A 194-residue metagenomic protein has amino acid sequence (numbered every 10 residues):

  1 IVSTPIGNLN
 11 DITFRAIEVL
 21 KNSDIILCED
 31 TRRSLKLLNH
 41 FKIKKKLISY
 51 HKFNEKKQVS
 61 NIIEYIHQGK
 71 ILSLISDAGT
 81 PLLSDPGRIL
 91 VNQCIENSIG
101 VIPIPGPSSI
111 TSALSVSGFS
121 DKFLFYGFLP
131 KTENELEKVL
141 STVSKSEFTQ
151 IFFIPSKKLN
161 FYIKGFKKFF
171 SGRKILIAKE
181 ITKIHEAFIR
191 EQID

Functional and structural regions predicted by a protein language model:
I1-F53: Glycine-rich, flexible N-terminal cofactor/catalytic loop recognition
V2, Q68-S76, F123, F148-F152: Generic beta-sheet signal
I6-L9, D77-P81, S156-K158, I181-K183: Short glycine-rich anion-binding loops that position phosphate/pyrophosphate groups of nucleotides and phosphorylated
L20-I26, S98-I102, T149-Q150: Short active-site oxyanion
S49-K56, L129-E133: Conserved helicase motor
V59-S108: Glycine/small-residue-rich loop that forms an oxyanion/phosphate-binding "nest" at active or ligand-binding sites
K70-I71, T149-D194: A contiguous loop/helix-start segment that scaffolds small-molecule binding in enzyme catalytic cores
I89-S146: Class I SAM-dependent methyltransferase SAM-binding "motif I" and its flanking Rossmann-like core
